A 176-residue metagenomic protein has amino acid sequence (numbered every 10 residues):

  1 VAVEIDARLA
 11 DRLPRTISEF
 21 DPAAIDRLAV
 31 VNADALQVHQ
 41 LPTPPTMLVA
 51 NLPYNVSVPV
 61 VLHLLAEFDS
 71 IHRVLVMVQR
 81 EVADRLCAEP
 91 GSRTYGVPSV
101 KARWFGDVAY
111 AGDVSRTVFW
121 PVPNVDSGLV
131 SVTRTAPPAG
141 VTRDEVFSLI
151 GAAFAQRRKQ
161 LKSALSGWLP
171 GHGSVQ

Functional and structural regions predicted by a protein language model:
V1-A152: Catalytic cores of RNA-modifying enzymes
R134, G151-Q176: C-terminal lobe and adjacent flexible extensions of AdoMet/dcAdoMet transferase-like proteins
